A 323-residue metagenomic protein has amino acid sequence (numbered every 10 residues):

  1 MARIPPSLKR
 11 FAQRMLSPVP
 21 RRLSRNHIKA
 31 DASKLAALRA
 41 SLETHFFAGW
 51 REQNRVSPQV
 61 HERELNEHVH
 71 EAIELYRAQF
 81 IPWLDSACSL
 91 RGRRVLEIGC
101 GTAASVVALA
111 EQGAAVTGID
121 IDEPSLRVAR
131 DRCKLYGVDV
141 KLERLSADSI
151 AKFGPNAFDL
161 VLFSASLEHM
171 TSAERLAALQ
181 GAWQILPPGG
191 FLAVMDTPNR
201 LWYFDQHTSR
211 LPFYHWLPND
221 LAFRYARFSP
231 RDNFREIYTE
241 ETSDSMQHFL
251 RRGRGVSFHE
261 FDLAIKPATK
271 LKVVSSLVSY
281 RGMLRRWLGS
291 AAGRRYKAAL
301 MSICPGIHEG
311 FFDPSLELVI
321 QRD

Functional and structural regions predicted by a protein language model:
A2-N156, L160-L162, F312-E317: Conserved N-terminal segment of class I S-adenosyl-L-methionine
A104-V106, S125, A151, M170 (+2 more regions): Short catalytic/ligand-binding loop motif for oxyanion handling, primarily in non-cytosolic enzymes, centered on
V116, L192-A193: A short hydrophobic/small-residue beta-strand
L160-A173: A short SAM/SAH-binding and catalytic strip from SAM-dependent methyltransferases
L176-P188: A short glycine-rich, Lys/Arg-flanked "PGG" loop and its adjoining helix->strand segment in the class I
A193-A222: Conserved class I S-adenosyl-L-methionine
Q206-P212, S229-R251: Short, glycine-/aromatic-enriched active-site segment of Class I SAM-dependent methyltransferases
E241-D323: A C-terminal cap/extension of S-adenosyl-L-methionine-dependent methyltransferases that defines the acceptor-substrate
